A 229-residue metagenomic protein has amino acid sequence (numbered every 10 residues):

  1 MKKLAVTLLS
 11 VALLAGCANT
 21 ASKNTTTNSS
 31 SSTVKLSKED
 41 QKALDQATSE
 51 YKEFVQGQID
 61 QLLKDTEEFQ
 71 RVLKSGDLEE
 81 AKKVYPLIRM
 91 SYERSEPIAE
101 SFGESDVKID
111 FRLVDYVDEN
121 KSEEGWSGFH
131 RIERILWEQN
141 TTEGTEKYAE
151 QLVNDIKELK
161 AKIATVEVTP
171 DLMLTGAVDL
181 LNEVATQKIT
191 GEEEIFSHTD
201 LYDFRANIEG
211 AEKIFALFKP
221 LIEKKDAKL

Functional and structural regions predicted by a protein language model:
M1-A15: Sec-dependent bacterial lipoprotein signal peptides
M1-K2, S22-K23, T27, I88: Generic cytosolic/nucleocytoplasmic N-terminal low-complexity/intrinsically disordered segments
L9-A12, S22-T25, V117, N140: Residues in flexible loops and secondary-structure boundaries
A15-S32: Bacterial lipoprotein signal-peptidase II cleavage site
S31-L229: Mature extracytoplasmic or organellar-lumen-exposed domains after removal of signal/transit peptides
